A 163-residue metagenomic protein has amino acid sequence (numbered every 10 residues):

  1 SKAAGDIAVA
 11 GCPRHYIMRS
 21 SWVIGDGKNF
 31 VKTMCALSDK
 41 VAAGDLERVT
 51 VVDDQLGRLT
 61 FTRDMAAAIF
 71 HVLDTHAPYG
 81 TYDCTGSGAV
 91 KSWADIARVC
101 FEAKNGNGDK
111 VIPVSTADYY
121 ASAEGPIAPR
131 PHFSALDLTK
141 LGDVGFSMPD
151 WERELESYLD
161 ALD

Functional and structural regions predicted by a protein language model:
S1: Active-site helix of classical SDR
A10-G57, T62-D64: NAD(P)-dependent short-chain dehydrogenase/reductase
A10-H15, T75-P78, G142-G145: Short glycine/proline-enriched coil/turn segments at helix->beta-strand junctions
I17, L56-L59, V90, A135-L136 (+1 more regions): Short aromatic/basic micro-patch
K32, R63-H71, E156: Amphipathic alpha-helical segments that line or abut small-molecule/effector binding pockets and mediate allosteric
T62, W93, S147-W151: Amphipathic alpha-helical segment in the mid-to-C-terminal domain of diverse UDP/GDP-sugar glycosyltransferases
A68, T75-P126: Mid/C-terminal beta-alpha module of Rossmann-like enzyme folds, strongest in SDR-family dehydrogenases/epimerases
P129-D163: C-terminal amphipathic/interface module of NAD(P)-dependent oxidoreductases and related NAD-binding regulators
